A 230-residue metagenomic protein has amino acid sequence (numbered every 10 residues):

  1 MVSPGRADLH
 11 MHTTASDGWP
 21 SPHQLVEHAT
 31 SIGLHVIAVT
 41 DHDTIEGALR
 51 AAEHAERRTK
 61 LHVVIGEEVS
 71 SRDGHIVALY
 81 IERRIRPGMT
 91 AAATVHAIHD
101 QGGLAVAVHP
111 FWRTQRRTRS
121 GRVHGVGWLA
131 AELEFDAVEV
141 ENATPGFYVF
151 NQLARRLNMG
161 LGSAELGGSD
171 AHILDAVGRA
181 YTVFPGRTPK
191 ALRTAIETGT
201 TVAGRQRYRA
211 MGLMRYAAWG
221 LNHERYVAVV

Functional and structural regions predicted by a protein language model:
M1-A15, W19-E27, I32, E46-L49 (+6 more regions): Charged catalytic cores and adjacent phosphate/nucleic-acid-binding surfaces used for phosphate/nucleic-acid chemistry
H35: Short acidic/polar active-site loop segments enriched in Thr and Asp
V39-H42, A107, V140, G168: Conserved beta-strand positions
K60, Q101-V106, P110-F111: Short beta-strand/loop segments at the ligand-binding rim of alpha/beta enzyme cores
